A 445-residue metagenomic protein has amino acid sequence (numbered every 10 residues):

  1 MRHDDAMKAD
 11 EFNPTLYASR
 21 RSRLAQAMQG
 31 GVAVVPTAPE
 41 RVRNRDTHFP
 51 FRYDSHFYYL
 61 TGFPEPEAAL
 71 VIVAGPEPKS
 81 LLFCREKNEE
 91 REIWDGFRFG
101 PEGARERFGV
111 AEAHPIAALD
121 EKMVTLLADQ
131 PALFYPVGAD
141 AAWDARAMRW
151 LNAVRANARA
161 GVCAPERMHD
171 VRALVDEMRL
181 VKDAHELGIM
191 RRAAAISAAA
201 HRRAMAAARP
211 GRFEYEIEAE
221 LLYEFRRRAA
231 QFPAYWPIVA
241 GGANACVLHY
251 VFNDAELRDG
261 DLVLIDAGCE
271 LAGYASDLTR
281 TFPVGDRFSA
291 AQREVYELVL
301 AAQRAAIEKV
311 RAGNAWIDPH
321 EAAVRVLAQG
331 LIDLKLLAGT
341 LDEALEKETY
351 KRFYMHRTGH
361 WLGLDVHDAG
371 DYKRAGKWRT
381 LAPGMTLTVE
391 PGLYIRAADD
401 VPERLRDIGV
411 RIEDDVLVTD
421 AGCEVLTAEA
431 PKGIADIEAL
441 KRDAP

Functional and structural regions predicted by a protein language model:
M1-P445: Active-site neighborhoods and metal-handling regions in enzymes and metal-associated proteins
